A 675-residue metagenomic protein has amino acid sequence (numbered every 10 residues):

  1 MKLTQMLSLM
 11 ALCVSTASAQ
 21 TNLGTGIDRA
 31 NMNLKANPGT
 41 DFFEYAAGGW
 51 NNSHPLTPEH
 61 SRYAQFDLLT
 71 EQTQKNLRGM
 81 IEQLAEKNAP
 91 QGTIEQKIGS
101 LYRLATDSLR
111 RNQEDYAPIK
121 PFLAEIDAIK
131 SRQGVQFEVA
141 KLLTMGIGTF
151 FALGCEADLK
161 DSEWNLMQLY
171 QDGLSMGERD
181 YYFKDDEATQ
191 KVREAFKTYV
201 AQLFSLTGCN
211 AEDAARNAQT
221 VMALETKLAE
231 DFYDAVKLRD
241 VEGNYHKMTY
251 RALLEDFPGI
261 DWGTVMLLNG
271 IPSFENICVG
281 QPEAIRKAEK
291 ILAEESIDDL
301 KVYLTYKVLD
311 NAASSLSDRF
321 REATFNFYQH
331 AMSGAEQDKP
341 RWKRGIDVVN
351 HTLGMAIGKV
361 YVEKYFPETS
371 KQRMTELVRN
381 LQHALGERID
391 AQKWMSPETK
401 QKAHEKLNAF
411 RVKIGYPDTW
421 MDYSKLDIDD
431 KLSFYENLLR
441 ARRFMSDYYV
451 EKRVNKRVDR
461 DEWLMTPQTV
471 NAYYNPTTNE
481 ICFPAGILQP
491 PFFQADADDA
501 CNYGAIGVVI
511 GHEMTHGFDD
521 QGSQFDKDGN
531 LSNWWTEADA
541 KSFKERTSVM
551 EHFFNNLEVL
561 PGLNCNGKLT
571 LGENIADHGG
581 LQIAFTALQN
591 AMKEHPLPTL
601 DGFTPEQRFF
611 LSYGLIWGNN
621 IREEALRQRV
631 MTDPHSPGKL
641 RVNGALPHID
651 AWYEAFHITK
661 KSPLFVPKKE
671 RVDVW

Functional and structural regions predicted by a protein language model:
M1-T21: Bacterial Sec-dependent N-terminal signal peptides
L12, E59-I81, E212-D231, N502-V508 (+2 more regions): Short secondary-structure subsegments characteristic of cysteine-rich extracellular domains
Q20-A30: Short, Gly/Pro- and small/polar-rich lid/capping loops
R29, S53-T57, L153-E156, E178-D180 (+5 more regions): Short, solvent-exposed loop/turn and secondary-structure capping segments
N31-N52, Y182, D186-L206, P397 (+2 more regions): Hydrophobic/aromatic-rich, well-ordered segments within soluble, folded domains that form packed cores
A36-T40, Y45-L109: Active-site-surrounding "flap" and adjacent substrate/cofactor-binding loops of secreted or lumenal enzymes, prototyped
L84-E376, N380: Noncatalytic, helix-rich "gating/capping" subdomain that lines the substrate-entry/channel surface of large enzyme
V221, D256-G259, I271, C278-P282 (+4 more regions): Intrinsically disordered, low-complexity linker/terminal regions across diverse proteins
